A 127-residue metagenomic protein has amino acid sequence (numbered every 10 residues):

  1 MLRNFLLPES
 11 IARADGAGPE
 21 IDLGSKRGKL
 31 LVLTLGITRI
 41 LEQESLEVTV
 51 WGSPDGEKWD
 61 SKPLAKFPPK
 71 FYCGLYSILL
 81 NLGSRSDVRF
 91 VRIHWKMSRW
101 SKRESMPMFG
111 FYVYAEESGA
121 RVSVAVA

Functional and structural regions predicted by a protein language model:
M1-L41: N-terminal "first-domain core" detector
M1-R3, S10-I11, R27, S98-A127: C-terminal interaction-tip segments
L7-S10, S61-F71: Solvent-exposed serine/threonine-rich low-complexity stretches and specific carbohydrate-binding patches
A17-E20, G56-K62: Tryptophan-centered short beta-strand motifs
P19-L23, C73-G83: Exposed aromatic-hydrophobic patches
G28-L35, S84-F109: Noncatalytic modules at the cell exterior or secretory-pathway interfaces, chiefly beta-strand-rich lectin/adhesion
L41-V48: Short coil-to-beta strand junction motifs in C2/discoidin
